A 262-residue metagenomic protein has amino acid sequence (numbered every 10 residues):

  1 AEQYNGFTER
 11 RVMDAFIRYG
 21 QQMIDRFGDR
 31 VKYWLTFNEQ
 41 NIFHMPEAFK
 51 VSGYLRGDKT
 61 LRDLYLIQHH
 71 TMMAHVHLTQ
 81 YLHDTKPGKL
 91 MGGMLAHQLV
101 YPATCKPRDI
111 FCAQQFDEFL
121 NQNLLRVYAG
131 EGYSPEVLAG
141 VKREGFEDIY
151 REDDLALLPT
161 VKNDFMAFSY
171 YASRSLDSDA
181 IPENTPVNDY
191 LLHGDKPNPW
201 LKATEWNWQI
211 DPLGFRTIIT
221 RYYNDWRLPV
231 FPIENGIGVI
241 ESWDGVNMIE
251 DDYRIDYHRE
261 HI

Functional and structural regions predicted by a protein language model:
A1-I262: Active-site region of glycoside hydrolase catalytic domains
